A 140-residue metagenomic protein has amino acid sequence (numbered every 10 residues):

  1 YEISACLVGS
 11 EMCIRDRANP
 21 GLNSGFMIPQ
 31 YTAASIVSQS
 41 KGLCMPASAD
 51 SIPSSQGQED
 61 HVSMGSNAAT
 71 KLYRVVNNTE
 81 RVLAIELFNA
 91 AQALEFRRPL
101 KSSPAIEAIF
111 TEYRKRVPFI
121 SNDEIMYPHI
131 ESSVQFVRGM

Functional and structural regions predicted by a protein language model:
S4-A5, S10-M140: C-terminal auxiliary extensions adjacent to catalytic cores
